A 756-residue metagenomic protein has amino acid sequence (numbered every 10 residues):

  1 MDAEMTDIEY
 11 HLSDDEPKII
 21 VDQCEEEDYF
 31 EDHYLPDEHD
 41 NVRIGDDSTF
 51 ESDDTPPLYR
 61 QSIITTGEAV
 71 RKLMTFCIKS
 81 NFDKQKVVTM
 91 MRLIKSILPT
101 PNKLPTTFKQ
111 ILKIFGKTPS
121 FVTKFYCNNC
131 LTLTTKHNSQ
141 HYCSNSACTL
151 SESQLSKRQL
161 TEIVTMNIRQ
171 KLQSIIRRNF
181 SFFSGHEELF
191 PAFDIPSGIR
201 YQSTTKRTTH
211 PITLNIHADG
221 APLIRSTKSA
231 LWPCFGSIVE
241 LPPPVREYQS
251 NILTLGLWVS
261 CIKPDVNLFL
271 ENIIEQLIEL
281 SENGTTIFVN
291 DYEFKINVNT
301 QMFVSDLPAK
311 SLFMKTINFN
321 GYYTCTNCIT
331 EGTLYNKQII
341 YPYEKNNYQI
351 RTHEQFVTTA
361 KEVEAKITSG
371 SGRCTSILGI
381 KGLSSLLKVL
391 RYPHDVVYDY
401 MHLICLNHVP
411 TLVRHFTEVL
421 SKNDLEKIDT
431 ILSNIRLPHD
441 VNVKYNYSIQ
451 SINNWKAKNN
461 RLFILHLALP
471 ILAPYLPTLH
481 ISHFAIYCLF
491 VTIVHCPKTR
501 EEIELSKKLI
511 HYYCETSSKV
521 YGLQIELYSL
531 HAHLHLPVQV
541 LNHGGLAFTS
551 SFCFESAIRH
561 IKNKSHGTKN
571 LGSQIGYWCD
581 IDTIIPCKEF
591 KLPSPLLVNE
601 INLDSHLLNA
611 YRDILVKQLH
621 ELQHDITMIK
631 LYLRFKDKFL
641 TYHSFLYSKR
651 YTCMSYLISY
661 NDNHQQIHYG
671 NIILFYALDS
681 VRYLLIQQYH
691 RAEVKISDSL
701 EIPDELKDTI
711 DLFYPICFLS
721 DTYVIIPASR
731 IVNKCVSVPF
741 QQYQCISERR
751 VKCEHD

Functional and structural regions predicted by a protein language model:
M1-G67, D219, C753-H755: Acidic, serine/threonine- and proline/glycine-rich intrinsically disordered low-complexity regions
D2-C24, I329, H415-D756: Terminal interaction-prone segments of large eukaryotic proteins
F50-E51, I64-M74, F125, V245-W258 (+4 more regions): Surface-exposed beta-strand-to-loop junctions that form interaction patches on eukaryotic regulatory domains
M90, C143, D219, I273 (+6 more regions): Short, conserved catalytic/metal-binding motifs centered on acidic residues
K109-P119, Y126-K136, L307-T316: Short, intrinsically disordered, charge-biased short linear motifs at domain edges
F121-K124, Q140, N145, Y322: Residues immediately within or flanking Cys/His clusters that coordinate Zn2+ in small zinc-binding modules
S144-G220, E279-P470, L596, T722-V724 (+3 more regions): Charged (Asp/Glu and Lys/Arg) segments that form or flank catalytic channels of large polymer- and nucleotide-handling
E188, D194-S260, P470, T492 (+2 more regions): Acidic, metal-ligating active-site segments
